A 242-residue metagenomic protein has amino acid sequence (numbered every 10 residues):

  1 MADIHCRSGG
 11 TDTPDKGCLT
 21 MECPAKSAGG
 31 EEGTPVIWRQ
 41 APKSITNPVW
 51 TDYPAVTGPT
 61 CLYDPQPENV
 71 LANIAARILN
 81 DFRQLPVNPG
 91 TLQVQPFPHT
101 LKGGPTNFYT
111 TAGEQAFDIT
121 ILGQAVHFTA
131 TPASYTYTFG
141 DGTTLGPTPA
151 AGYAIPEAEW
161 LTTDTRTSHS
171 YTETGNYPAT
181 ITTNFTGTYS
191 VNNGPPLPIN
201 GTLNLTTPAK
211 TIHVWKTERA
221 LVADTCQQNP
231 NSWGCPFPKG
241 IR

Functional and structural regions predicted by a protein language model:
M1-R242: Extracellular/lumenal mature domains of secreted and surface-exposed proteins
